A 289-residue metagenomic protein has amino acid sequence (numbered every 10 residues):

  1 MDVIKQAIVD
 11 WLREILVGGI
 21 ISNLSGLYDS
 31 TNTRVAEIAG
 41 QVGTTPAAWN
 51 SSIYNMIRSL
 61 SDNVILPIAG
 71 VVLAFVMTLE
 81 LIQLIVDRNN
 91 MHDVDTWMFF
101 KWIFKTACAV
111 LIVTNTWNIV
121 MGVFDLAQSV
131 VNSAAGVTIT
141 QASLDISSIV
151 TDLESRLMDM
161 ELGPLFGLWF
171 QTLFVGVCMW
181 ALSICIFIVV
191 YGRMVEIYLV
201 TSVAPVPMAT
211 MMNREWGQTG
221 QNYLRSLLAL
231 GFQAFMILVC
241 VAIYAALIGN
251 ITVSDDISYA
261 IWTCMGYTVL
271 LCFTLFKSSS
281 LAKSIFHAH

Functional and structural regions predicted by a protein language model:
M1, K5-I8, L12-N23, V94-I112 (+2 more regions): Alpha-helical transmembrane segments and their helix-start/interface "positive-inside/aromatic belt" motifs in integral
M1-V3, K283-H289: Long, low-complexity, intrinsically disordered extramembrane tails
M1-V72: Binding/recognition "hotspot" determinant
L16, I20, L24, T106-V203 (+2 more regions): Non-cytosolic segments of integral membrane proteins
V35-I65, I85, N89, A109 (+1 more regions): Internal transmembrane helix-loop-helix hairpins in multi-pass membrane proteins, together with their boundary/packing
L60-V64, D95-F99, I103, L165 (+8 more regions): Hydrophobic, aromatic-rich alpha-helical transmembrane segments and their membrane-interface anchor motifs
V72-C108, V203-G217: Hydrophobic transmembrane alpha-helix segments characteristic of membrane transport and insertion machinery
M208-R225, T252-V253, S284-H287: Alpha-helical transmembrane segments
